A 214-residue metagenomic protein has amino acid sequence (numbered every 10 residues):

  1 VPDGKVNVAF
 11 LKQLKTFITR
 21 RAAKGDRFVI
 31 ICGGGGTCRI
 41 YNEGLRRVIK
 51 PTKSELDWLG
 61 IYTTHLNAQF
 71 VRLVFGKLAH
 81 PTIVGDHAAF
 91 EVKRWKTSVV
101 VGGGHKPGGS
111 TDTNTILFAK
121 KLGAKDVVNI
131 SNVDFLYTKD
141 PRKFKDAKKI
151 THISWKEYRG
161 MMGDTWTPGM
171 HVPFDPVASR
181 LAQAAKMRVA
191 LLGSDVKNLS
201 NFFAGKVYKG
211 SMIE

Functional and structural regions predicted by a protein language model:
V1-E214: C-terminal catalytic "cap/lid" subdomain
